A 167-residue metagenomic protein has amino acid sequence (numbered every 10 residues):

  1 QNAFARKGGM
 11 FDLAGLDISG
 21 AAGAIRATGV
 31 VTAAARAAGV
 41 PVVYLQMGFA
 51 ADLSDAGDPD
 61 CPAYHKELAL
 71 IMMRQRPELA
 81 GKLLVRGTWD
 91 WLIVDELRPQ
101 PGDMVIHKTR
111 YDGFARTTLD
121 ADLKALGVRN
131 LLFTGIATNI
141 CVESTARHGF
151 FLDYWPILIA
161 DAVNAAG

Functional and structural regions predicted by a protein language model:
N2-A3, F11, G48-A50: Short active-site-proximal "capping" loops at secondary-structure junctions
A3-R6, A21, G29-A38, D55 (+1 more regions): Active-site-adjacent betaalpha module
G9-G20: Short glycine-enriched, charge-decorated loop/helix-capping segments at active-site entrances that position
V40-M47, I159: Short beta-strand segments at enzyme active-site cores
Y44-L53, P59-C61: Catalytic-core segment of enzymes that process non-peptidic bonds
